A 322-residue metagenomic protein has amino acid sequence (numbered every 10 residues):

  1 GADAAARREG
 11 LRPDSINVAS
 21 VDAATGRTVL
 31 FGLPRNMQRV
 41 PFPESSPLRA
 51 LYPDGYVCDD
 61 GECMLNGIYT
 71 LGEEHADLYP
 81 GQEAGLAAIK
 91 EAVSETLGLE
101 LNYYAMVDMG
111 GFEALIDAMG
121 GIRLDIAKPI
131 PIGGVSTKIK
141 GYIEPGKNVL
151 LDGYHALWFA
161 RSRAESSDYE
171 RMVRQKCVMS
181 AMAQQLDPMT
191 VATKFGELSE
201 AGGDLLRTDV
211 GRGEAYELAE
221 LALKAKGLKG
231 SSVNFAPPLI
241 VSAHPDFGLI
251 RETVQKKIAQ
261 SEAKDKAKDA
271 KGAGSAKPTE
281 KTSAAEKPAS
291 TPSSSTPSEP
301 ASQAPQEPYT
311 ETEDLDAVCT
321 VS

Functional and structural regions predicted by a protein language model:
G1-S322: Non-catalytic, solvent-exposed segments at the cell envelope interface
